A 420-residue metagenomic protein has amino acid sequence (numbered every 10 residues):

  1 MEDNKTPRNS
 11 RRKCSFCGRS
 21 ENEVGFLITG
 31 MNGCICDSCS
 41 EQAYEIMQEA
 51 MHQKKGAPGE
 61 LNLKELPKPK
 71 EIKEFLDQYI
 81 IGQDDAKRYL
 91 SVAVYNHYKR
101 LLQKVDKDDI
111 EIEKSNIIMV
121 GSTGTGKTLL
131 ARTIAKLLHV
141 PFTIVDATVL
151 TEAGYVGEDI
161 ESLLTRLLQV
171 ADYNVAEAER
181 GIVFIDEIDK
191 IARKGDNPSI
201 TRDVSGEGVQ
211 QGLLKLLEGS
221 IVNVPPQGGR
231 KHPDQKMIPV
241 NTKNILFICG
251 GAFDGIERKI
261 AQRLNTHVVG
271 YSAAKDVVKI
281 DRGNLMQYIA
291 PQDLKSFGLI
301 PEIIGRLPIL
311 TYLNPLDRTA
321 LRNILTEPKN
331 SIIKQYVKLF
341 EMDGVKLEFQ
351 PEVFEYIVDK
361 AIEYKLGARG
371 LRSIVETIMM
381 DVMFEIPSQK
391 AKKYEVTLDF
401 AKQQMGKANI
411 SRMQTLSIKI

Functional and structural regions predicted by a protein language model:
E2-T29, G33-S38, E45-G82, K87-T143 (+2 more regions): AAA+ P-loop NTPase nucleotide-binding core of proteostasis motors
